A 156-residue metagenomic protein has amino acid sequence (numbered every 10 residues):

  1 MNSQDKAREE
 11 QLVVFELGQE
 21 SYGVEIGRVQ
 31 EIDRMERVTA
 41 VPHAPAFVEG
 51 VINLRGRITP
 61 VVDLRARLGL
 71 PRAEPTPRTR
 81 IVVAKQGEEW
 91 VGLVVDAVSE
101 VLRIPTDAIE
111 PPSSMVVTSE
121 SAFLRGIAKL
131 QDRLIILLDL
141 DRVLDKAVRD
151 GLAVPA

Functional and structural regions predicted by a protein language model:
M1-A156: An acidic, low-aromatic, low-complexity terminal/linker signal
